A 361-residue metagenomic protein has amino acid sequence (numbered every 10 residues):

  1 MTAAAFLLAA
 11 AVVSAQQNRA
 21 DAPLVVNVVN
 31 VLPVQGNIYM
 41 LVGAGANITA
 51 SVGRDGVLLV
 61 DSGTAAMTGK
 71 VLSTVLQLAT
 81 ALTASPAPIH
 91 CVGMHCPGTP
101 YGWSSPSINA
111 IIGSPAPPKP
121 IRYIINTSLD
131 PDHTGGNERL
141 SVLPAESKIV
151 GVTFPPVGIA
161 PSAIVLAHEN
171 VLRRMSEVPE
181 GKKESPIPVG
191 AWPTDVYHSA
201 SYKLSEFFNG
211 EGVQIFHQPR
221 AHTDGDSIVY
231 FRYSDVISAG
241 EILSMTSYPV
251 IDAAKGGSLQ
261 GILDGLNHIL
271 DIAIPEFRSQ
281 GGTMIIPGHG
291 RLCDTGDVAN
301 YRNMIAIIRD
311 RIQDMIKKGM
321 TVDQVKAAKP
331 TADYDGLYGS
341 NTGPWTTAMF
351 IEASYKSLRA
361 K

Functional and structural regions predicted by a protein language model:
M1-A11: Bacterial N-terminal signal peptides
V13-A15, A20: Boundary at the C-terminal end of the N-terminal hydrophobic targeting segment
V31-T99, P106, S227-E241: Conserved beta-strand hairpin/beta-sheet module of binuclear metal-dependent hydrolase folds, prominently
P33, P155-P219, T223-D224, Y233 (+1 more regions): Metallo-beta-lactamase
D55, A66-A163: Active-site metal-binding motif and surrounding structural segment of the metallo-beta-lactamase
G212-E276, C293: Active-site-proximal loop/helix segments of hydrolase catalytic cores
V236, Q260-M320, Q324: Divalent-metal (often Zn2+) His-rich catalytic cores of metallo-beta-lactamase-fold enzymes
K317-K361: C-terminal regulatory/interaction regions
